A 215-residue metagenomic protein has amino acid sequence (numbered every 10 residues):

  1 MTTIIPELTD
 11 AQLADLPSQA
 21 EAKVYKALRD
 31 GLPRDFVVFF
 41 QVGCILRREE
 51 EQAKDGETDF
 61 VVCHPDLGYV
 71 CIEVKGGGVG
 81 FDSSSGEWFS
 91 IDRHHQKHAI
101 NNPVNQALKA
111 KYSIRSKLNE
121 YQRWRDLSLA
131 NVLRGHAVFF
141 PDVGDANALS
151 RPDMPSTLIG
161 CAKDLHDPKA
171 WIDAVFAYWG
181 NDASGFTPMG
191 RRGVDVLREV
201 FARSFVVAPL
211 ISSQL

Functional and structural regions predicted by a protein language model:
M1-L215: Intrinsically disordered, low-complexity Ser/Thr/Pro/Gly-rich regulatory segments
